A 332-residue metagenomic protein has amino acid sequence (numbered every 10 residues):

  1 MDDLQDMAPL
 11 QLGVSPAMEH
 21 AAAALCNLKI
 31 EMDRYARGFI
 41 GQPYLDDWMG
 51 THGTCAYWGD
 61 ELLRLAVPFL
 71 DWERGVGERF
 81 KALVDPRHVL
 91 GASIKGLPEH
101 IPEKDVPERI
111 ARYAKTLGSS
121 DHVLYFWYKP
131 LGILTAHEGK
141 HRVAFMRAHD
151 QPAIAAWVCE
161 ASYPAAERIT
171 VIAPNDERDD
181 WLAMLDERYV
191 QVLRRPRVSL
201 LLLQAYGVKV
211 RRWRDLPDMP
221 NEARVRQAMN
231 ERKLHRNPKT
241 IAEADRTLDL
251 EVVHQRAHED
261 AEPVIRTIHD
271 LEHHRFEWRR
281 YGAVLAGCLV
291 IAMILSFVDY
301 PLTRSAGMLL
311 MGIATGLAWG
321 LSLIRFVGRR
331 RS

Functional and structural regions predicted by a protein language model:
D2-I133: Short alpha-helix boundary/capping and kink motifs at helix termini
A24, E31, R109, A228 (+3 more regions): Charge-rich, solvent-exposed alpha-helical interaction surfaces
S119-A173: A short, basic-hydrophobic beta/loop patch
Y163-K209: Charged, amphipathic alpha-helical linkers/stalks
R197-L200, Q204-H254: Long, charge-rich alpha-helical interaction segments
L250-L271: Juxtamembrane amphipathic/hinge helix adjacent to a transmembrane helix
H273-S332: Transmembrane alpha-helical hairpins and terminal membrane-anchor modules
